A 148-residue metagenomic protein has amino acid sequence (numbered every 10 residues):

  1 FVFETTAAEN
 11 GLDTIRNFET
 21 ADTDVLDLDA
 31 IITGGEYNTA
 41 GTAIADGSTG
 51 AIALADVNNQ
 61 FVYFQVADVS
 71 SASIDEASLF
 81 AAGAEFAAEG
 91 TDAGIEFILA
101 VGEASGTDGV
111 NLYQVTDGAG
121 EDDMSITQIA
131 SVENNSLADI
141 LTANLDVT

Functional and structural regions predicted by a protein language model:
F1-V57: Acidic, glycine-rich calcium-binding repeat modules characteristic of RTX/beta-roll and related beta-solenoid repeat
A53-T148: Low-complexity acidic/polar repeat-biased segments
